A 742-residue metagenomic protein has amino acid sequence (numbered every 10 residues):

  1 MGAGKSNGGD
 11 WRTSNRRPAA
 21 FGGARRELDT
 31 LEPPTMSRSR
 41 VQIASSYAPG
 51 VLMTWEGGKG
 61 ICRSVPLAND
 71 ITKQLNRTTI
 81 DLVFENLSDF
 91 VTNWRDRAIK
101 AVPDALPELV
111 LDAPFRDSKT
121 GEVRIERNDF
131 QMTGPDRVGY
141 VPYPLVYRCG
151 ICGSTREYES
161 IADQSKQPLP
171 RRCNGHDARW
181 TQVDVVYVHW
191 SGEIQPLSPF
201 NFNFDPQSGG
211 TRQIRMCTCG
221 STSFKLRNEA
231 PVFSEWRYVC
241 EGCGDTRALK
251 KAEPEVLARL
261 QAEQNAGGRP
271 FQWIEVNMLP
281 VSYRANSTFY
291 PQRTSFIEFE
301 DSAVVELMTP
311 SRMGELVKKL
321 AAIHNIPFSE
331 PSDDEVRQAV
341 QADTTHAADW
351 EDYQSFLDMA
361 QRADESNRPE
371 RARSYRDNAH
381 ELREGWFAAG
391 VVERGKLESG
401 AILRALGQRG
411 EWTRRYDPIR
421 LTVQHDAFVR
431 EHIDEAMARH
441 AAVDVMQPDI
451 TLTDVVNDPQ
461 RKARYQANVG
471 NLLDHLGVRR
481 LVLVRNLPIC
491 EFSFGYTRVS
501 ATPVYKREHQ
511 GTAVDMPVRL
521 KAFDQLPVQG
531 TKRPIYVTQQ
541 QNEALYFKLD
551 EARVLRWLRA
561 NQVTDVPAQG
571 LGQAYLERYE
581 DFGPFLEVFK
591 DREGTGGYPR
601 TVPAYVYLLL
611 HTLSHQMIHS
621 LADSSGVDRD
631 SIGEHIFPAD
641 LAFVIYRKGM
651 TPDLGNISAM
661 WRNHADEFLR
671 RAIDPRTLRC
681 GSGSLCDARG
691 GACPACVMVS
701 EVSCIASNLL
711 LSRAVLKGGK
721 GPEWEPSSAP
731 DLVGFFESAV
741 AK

Functional and structural regions predicted by a protein language model:
G2-F84, D89, D205-T211, T218-L608 (+5 more regions): Charged, low-complexity interaction segments
G9, M36-R38, S45-V183: Core mixed alpha/beta domains of very large multi-subunit molecular machines
T120-W273: Cys/His-rich short segments
P142, A178-Q182, P231-F233, Q540 (+3 more regions): Active-site-proximal structural scaffolding
Y147, V186-W190, I194-P196, Y605 (+3 more regions): Subunit-assembly interface segments of extracellular/virion macromolecular structures
L197-P199, L249-K251, R629-D630, D653-I657: Extended hydrophobic-aromatic, low-complexity segments
Q207, G649, S658-K742: Elongated scaffolding segments in large macromolecular assemblies, built predominantly from amphipathic alpha-helices
D623-A639, G681-G691: Short glycine-rich, low-complexity/disordered patches
